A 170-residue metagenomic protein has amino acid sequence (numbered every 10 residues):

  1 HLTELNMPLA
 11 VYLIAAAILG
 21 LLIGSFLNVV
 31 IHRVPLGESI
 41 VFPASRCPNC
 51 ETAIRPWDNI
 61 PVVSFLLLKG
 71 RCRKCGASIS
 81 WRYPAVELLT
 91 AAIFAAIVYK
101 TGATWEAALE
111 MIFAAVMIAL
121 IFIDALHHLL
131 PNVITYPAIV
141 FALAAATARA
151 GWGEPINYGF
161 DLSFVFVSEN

Functional and structural regions predicted by a protein language model:
H1-N170: A membrane-topology feature that recognizes alpha-helical transmembrane segments and their immediate juxtamembrane
